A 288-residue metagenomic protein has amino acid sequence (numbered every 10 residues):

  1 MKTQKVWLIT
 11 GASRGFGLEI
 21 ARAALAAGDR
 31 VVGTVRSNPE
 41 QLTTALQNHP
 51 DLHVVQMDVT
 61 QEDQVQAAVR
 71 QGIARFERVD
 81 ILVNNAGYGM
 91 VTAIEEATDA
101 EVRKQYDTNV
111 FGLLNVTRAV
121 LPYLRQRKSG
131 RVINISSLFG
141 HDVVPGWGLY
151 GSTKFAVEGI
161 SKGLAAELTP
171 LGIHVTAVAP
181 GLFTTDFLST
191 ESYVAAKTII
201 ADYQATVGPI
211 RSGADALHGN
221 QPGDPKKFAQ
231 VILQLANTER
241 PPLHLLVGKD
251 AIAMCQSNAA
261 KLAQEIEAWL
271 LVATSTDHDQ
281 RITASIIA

Functional and structural regions predicted by a protein language model:
S13-G15: Conserved glycine-rich cofactor-binding loop
A27-T43: Conserved glycine-rich Rossmann-like NAD(P)H-binding loop of the short-chain dehydrogenase/reductase
M57-A67, D99: The beta1-alpha1 cofactor-binding region of Rossmann-like NAD(H)/NADP(H)-dependent oxidoreductases
A93-I94, E101-R103: Substrate-binding pocket helix/loop in short-chain dehydrogenase/reductase
T117, T153: Active-site helix of classical SDR
S137: Residue(s) in the substrate-gating loop at a strand-loop-helix junction that position the organic substrate next
T169-H218: C-terminal beta-strand-loop-alpha-helix "lid" module of Rossmann-like NAD(P)-dependent dehydrogenases
